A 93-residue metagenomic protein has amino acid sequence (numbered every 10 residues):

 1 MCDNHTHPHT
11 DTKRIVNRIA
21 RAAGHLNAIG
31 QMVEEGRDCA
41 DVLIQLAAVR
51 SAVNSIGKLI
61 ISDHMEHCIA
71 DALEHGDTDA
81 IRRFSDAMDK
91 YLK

Functional and structural regions predicted by a protein language model:
M1-K93: Solvent-exposed interaction patches of small proteins and small membrane subunits
